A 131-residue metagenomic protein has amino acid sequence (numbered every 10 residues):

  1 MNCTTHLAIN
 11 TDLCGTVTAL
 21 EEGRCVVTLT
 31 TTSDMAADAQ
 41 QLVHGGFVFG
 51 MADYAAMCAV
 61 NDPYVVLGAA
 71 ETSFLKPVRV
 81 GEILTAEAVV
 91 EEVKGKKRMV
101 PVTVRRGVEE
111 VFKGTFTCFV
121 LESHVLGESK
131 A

Functional and structural regions predicted by a protein language model:
M1-D34, K130-A131: Non-catalytic linker/capping segments at the edges of enzyme domains
T11, A37, Q41-L42, P77 (+1 more regions): Short glycine- and Lys/Arg-enriched binding-loop motifs that mark or flank ligand-binding interfaces
L13, G23-C25, V66-A70, L84 (+2 more regions): A generic structural signal for short beta-strands and their flanking turns/coil linkers
T28-T30, S73, E87-V89, T103 (+1 more regions): Residue-level recognition of well-ordered beta-strand positions that form the cores of beta-sheet-rich folds across
A37-Q41, G68, S123-H124: A short, polar/proline- and glycine-enriched secondary-structure boundary/capping micro-motif
A39-M57: Compact, glycine-rich, soluble single-domain proteins
Y54-V90: Hydrophobic beta-strand-centered segment that forms part of the acyl-chain substrate-binding groove
Y64, R79-V80, E91-A131: HotDog/MaoC-like acyl-thioester-processing domains
